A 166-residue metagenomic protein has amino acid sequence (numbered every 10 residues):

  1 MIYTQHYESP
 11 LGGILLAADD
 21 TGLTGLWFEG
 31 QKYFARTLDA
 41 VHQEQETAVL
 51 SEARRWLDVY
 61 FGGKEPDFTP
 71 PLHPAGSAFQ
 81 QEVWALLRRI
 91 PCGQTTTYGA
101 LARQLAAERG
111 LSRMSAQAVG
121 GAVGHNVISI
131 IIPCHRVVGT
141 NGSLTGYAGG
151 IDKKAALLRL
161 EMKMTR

Functional and structural regions predicted by a protein language model:
M1-T24: DNA-contacting interfaces and partner/effector-binding or oligomerization modules in DNA-centric proteins
Y3-P10, K64-R166: Nucleic acid-binding interface residues in structured DNA/RNA-binding domains, emphasizing the DNA-engaging scaffolds
A18-T69: Compact structured core domains
